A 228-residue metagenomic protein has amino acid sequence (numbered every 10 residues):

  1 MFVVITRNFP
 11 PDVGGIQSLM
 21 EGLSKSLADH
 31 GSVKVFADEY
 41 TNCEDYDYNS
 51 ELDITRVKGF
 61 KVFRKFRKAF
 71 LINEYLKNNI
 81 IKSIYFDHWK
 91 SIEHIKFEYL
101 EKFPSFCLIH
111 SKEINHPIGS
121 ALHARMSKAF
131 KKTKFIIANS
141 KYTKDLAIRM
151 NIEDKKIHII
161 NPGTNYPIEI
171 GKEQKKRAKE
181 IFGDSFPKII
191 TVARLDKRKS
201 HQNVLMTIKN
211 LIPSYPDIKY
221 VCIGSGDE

Functional and structural regions predicted by a protein language model:
M1-F2, S83, Y99-N115, I137: Active-site proximal beta-strand in glycosyltransferases
I5, I181-K199, L205-I208, V221: Conserved donor-binding/catalytic core segment of Leloir-type glycosyltransferases
T6-V13, M20-R64, G226: N-terminal strand-loop element at the rim of the active site of nucleotide-sugar-dependent glycosyltransferases
D12, F63, I92-E93, S105-S120 (+1 more regions): A short, histidine- and acid-enriched strand-loop-helix "catalytic/donor-clamping" loop that lines the nucleotide-sugar
D38-T41, T164, V192, K219-E228: Glycosyltransferase donor-sugar binding loop
F86-I92: Short His-centered aromatic/hydrophobic patch
Y142, G163: Carbohydrate-associated surface elements
E169-G183: A short helix/loop element that forms part of the nucleotide-sugar donor recognition site in Leloir-type
